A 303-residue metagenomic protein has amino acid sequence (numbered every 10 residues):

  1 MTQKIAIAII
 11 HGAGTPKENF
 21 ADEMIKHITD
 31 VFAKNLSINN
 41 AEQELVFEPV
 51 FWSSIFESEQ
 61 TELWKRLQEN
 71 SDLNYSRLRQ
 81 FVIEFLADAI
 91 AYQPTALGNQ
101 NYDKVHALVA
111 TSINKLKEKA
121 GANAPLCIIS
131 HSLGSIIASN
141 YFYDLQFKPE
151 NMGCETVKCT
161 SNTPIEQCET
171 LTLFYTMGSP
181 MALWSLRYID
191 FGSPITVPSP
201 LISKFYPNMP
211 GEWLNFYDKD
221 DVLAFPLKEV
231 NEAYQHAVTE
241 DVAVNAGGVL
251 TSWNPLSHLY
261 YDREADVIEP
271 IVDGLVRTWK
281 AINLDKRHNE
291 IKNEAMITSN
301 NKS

Functional and structural regions predicted by a protein language model:
M1-A6, E69-Q80, A87, P94-L97 (+10 more regions): Intrinsically disordered, low-complexity regulatory segments that flank or lie outside the structured catalytic cores
T2-Q3, P16, F20, H27-Q60 (+4 more regions): Long, low-complexity, Lys/Arg-enriched
I7-N19, E23-K26, A91-Y206: Serine-dependent carboxylesterase/thioesterase catalytic core of lipase-like alpha/beta-hydrolase/SGNH enzymes
A8, E48-V50, L173-Y175, E212-F216 (+1 more regions): Hydrophobic/aromatic beta-strand patches that form the interior of the parallel beta-sheet core in alpha/beta enzyme
A13-E18, H27-D30, N39-A120: Active-site catalytic motif of lipid deacylating hydrolases and related acyltransferases
V31-N35, D72-R77, M152-C154, P198-I202 (+1 more regions): Glycine-rich loops and low-complexity Gly/Arg-rich segments that provide flexible linkers or classic glycine-based
N35-V46, L116, I165-L171, Y206-E212: A structural motif corresponding to the C-terminal end of an alpha-helix and its immediate exit/capping segment
S179-I297: Lipolytic serine-hydrolase domain surface
